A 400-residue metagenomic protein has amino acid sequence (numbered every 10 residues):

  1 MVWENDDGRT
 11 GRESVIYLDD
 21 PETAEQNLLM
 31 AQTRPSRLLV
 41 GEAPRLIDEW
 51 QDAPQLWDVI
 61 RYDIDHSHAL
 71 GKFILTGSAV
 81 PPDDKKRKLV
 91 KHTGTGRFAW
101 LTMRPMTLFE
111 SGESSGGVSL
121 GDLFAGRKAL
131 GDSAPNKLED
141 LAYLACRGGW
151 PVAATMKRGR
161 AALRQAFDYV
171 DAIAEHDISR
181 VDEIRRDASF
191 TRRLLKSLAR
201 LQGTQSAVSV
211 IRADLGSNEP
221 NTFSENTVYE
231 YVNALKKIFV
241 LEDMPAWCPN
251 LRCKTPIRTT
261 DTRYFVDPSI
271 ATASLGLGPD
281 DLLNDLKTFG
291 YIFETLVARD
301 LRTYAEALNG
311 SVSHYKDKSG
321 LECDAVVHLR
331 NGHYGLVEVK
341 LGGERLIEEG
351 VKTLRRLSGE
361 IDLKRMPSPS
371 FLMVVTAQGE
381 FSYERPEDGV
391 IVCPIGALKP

Functional and structural regions predicted by a protein language model:
M1-E13: P-loop NTPase Walker A phosphate-binding motif
E13-P44: Short glycine-rich substrate-engagement loop in P-loop NTPases that contacts/grips substrate
Y17, Y334-R345: Active-site ExK catalytic segment of metal-dependent nucleases
L39-L56: Conserved P-loop NTPase "ATPase switch" module shared by AAA+ and STAND
W57-P81: Conserved catalytic/switch belt of AAA+ P-loop NTPases
D83-T204: Interdomain motor-coupling "hinge/lid" segment immediately C-terminal to the ATP-binding subdomain of NTP-driven enzymes
R158-H333: Accessory nucleic acid-recognition modules appended to NTPase machines
V375-P400: Domain-level recognition of nuclease-like catalytic cores that cleave nucleotide substrates
